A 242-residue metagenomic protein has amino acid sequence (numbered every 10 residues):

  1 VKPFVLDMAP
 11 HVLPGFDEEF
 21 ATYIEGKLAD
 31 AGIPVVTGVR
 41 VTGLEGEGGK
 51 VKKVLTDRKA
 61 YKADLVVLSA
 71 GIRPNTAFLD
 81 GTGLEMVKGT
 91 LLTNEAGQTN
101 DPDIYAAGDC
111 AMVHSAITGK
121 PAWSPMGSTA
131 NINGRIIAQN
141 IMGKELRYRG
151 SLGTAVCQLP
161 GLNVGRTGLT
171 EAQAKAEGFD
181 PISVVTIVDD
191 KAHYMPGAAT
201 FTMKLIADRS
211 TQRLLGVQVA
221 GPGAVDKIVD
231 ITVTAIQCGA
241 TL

Functional and structural regions predicted by a protein language model:
V1-G43, P125-A130, L146-Q173: Rossmann-like dinucleotide-binding cores of NAD(P)H-dependent redox enzymes
P34-V36, Y105, I182-V184: General small-molecule cofactor/ligand-binding pocket signal
G43-K50: Feature captures the FAD/FMN-dependent oxidoreductase FAD-binding
K50-K53, A60-Q139: FAD-site-proximal beta/loop scaffold in flavoenzymes
T56-K59, T200: Glycine-centered tight beta-turn/hairpin loop motif at sheet-sheet or coil-to-beta transitions
A70, P160-T167, K175-L242: Flexible, glycine-rich terminal cap/loop adjacent to redox cofactors in electron-transfer oxidoreductases
E85-K88, K144-T154, D180-V184: A short alpha-helix-loop-beta-strand transition element characteristic of N-terminal alpha/beta dinucleotide-binding
